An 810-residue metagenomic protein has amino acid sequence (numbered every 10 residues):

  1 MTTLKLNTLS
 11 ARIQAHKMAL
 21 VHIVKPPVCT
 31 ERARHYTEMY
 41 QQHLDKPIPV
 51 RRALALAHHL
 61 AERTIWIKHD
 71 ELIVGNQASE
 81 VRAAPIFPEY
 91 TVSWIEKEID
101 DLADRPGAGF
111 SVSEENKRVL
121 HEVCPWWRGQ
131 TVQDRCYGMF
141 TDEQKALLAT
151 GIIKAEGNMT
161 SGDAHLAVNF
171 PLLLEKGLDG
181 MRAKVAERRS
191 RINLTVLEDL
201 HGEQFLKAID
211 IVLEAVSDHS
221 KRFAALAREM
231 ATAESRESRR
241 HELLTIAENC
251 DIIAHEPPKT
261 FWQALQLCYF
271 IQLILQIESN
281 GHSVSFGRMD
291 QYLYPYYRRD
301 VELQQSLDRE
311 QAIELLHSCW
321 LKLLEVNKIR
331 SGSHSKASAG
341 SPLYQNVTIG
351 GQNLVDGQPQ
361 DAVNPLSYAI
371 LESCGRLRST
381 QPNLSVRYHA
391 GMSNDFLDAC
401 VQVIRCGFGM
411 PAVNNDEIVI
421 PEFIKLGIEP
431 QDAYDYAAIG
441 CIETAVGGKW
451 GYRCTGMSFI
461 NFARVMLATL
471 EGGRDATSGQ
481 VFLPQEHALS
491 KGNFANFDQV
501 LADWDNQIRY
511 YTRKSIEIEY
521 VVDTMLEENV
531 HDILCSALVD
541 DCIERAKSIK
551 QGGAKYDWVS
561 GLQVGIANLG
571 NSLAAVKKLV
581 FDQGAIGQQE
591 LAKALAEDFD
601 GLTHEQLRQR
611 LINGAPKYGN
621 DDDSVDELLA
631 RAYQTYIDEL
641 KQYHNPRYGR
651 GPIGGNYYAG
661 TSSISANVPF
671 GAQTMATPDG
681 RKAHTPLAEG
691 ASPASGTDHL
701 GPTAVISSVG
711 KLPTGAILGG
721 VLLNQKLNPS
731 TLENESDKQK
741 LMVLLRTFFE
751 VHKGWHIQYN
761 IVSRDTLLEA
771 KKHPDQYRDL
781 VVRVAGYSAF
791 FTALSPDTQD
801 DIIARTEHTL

Functional and structural regions predicted by a protein language model:
T2-L206, S238-T245, N249, I253-L810: Conserved catalytic cores of very large enzyme subunits
K207-D218: Extended non-globular scaffold/tether segments
S217, A224, R228-A231, R240 (+2 more regions): Heptad-repeat amphipathic alpha-helical coiled-coil interaction surface used for oligomerization/assembly
K221, A225-R228, A574, E807: Short amphipathic alpha-helical segments enriched in leucine
